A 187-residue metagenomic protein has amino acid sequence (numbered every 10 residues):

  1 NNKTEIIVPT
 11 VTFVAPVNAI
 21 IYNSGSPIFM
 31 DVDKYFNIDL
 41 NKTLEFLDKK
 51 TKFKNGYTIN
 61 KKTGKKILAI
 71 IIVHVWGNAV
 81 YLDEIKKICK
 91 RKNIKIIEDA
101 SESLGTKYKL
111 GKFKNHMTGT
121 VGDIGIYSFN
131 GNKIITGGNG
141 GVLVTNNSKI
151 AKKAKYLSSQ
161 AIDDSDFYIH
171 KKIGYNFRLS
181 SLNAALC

Functional and structural regions predicted by a protein language model:
N2-V75, A79-R91, K95-K107: PLP-dependent aminotransferase-like
E102-H116, V121-C187: Active-site region of PLP-dependent enzymes
